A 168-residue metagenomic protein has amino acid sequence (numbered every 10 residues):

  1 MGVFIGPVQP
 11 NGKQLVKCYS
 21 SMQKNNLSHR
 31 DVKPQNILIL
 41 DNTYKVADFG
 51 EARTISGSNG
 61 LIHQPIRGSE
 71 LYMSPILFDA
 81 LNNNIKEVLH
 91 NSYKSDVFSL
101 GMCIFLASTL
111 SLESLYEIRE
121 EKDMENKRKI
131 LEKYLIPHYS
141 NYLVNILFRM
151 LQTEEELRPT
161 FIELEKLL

Functional and structural regions predicted by a protein language model:
N11-G12: Activation segment signature within eukaryotic-like protein kinase domains
L15-M22, I104: Conserved hydrophobic alpha-helix
Q23-I39: Catalytic-loop of the protein kinase fold
L40-Y72, A80: Activation segment/activation loop of eukaryotic-type protein kinase catalytic domains
A80-P137: Conserved C-lobe activation region of Hanks-type protein kinase-like domains
H138-L151: Conserved C-terminal C-lobe helix
L151-E163: A conserved short helix/loop substructure at the end of the activation segment of eukaryotic-like protein kinase domains
